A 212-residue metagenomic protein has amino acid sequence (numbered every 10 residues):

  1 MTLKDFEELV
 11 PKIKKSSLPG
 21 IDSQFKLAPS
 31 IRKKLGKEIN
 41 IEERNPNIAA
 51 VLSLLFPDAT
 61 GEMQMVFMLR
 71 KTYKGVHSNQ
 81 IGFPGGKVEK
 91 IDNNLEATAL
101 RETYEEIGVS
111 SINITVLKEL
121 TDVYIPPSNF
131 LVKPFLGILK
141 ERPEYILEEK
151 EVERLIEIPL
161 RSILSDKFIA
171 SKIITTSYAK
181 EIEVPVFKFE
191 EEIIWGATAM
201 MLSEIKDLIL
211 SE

Functional and structural regions predicted by a protein language model:
M1-Q80, K87-E105, V109-L117, Y124-K133 (+3 more regions): N-terminal leader/linker segments that precede catalytic domains of diphosphate-processing enzymes
I81-F83, F130-L131, K150, S171: Short, glycine/charged-enriched secondary-structure capping and boundary segments
L147-E190: NUDIX/MutT-family hydrolases
